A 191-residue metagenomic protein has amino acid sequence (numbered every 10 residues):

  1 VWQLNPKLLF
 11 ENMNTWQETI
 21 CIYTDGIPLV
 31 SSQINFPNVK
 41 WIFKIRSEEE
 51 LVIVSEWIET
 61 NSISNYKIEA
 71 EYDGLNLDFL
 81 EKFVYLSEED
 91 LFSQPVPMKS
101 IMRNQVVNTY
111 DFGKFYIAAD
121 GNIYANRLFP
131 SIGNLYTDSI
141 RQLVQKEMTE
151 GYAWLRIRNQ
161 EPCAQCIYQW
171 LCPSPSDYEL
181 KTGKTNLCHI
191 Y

Functional and structural regions predicted by a protein language model:
V1, E18-I20, K114-I117, C166: N-terminal pre-triad scaffold of radical SAM enzymes
V1-E71: Radical SAM/AdoMet-radical enzyme domain recognition
W2-P6, I22-G26, S87, S131-N134 (+2 more regions): Short, solvent-exposed coil/turn linker segments
K7, K40, K44, K67 (+5 more regions): Context-gated lysine
N14, V107-T109, L155: A generic structural signal for short, solvent-exposed coil/turn residues that cap or connect secondary-structure
S55-F129, L171: A C-terminal junction/extension of Radical SAM enzymes
I132-Y191: Flexible mid-to-C-terminal extensions adjoining Fe-S/redox cofactors in radical SAM and related proteins
